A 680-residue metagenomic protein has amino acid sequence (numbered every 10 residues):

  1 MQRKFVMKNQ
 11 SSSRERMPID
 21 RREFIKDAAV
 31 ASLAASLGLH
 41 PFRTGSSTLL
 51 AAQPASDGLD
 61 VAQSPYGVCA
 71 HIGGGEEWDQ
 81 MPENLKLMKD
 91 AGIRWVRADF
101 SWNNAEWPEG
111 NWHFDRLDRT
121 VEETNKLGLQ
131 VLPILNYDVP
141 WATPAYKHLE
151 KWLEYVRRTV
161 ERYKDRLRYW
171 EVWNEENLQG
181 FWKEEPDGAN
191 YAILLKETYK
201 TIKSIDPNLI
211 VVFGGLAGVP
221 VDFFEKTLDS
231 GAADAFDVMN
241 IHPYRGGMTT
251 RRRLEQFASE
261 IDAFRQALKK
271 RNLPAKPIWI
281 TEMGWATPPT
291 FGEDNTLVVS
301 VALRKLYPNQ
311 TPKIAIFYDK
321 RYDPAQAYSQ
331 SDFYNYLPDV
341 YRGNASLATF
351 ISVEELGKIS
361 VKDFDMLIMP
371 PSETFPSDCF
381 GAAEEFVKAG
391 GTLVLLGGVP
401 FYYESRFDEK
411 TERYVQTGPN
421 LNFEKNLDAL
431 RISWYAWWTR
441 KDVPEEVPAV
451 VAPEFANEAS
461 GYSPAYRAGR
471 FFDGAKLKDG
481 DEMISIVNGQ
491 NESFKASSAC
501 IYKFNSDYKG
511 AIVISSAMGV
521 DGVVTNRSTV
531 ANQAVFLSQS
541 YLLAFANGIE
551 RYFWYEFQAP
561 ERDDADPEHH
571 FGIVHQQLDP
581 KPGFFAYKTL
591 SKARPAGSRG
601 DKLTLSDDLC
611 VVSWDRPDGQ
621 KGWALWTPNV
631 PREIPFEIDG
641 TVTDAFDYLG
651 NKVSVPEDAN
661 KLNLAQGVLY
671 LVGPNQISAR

Functional and structural regions predicted by a protein language model:
M1-E23, S46-T48: N-terminal secretory signal peptides
P108, W141-V238, H242-A263, P289-T296 (+4 more regions): Active-site cleft segment of glycoside hydrolase catalytic domains centered on the general acid/base Glu
A286-N295, K305, N526-F585: Aromatic/acidic polysaccharide-binding cleft in carbohydrate-active enzymes
T290-F364: Aromatic-Pro/Gly-enriched surface loop or interdomain linker that acts as a lid/target-recognition segment
N309-K313, Y318-A325, Y508, T604-T641 (+1 more regions): Carbohydrate-binding surface patches
E373-S460: A glycine-rich, often tryptophan-bearing local segment used as a flexible ligand/cofactor-contacting loop or short
L430-V524: Catalytic beta-strand/loop cores that center a nucleophilic Ser/Cys/Thr and support acyl-enzyme chemistry
P656-R680: C-terminal beta-strand-rich structural cap/linker in extracellular carbohydrate-active enzymes
